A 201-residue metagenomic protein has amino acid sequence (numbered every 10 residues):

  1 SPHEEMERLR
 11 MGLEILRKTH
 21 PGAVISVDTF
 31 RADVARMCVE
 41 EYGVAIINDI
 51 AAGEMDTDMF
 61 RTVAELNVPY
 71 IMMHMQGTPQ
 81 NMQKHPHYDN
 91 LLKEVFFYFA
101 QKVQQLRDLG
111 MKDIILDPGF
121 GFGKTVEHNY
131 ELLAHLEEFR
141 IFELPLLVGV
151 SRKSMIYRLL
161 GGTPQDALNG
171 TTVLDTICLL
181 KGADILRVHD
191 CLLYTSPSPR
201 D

Functional and structural regions predicted by a protein language model:
S1-R10, V44-A52, T78-E94, T125-H135 (+1 more regions): Glycine-rich tight-turn/loop motif centered on a GG-T
P2-I25, L136-L146: Alpha-helix-loop-beta-strand connector modules within alpha/beta enzyme cores
I25-V27, I47-N48, Y70-M72, I114-P118 (+2 more regions): Hydrophobic faces of well-ordered beta-strands that scaffold small-molecule active sites in alpha/beta enzyme cores
F30-A32, I50-A52, M75-T78, G119-G123 (+2 more regions): Active-site beta-loop-alpha junctions enriched in small/polar residues
M37-I46, A64-I71, M111-K112, E143-L144 (+1 more regions): Glycine-enriched alpha-helix->loop->beta-strand junction motifs that scaffold or abut catalytic
E54-G123: Conserved anion-binding
P118-T176: Shared catalytic-loop signature of beta/alpha-barrel
Y194-D201: Conserved small/polar residues in nucleotide/adenosyl-binding loops
